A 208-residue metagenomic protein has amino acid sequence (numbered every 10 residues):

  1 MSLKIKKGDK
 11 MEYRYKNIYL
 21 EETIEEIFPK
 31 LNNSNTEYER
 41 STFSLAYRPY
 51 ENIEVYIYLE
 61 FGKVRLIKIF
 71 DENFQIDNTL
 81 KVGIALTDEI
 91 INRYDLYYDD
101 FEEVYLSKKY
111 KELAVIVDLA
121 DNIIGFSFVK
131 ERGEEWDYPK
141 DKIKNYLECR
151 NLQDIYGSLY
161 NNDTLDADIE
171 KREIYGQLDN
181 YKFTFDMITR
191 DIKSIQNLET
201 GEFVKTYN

Functional and structural regions predicted by a protein language model:
M1-E170, T189, I195-N208: Short helix/turn-capping signatures at newly exposed starts of structured segments
K171-F183: Exposed beta-strand-loop-beta-strand "reactive/processing" segments of non-cytosolic proteins
